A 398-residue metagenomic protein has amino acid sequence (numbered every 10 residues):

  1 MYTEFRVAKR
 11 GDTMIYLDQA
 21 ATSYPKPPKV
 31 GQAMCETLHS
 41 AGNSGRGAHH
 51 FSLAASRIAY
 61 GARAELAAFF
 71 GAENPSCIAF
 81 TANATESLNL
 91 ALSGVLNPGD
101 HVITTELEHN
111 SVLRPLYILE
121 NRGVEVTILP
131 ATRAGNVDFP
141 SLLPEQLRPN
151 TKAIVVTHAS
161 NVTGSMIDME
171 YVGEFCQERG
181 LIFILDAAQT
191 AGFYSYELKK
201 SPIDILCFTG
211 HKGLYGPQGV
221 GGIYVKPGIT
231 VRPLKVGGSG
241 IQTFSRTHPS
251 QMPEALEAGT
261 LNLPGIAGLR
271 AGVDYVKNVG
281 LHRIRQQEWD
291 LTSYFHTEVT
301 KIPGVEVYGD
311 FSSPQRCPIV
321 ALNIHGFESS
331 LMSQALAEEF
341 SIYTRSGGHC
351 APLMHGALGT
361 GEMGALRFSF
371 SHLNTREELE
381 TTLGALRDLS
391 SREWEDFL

Functional and structural regions predicted by a protein language model:
M1-L398: Pyridoxal 5′-phosphate
